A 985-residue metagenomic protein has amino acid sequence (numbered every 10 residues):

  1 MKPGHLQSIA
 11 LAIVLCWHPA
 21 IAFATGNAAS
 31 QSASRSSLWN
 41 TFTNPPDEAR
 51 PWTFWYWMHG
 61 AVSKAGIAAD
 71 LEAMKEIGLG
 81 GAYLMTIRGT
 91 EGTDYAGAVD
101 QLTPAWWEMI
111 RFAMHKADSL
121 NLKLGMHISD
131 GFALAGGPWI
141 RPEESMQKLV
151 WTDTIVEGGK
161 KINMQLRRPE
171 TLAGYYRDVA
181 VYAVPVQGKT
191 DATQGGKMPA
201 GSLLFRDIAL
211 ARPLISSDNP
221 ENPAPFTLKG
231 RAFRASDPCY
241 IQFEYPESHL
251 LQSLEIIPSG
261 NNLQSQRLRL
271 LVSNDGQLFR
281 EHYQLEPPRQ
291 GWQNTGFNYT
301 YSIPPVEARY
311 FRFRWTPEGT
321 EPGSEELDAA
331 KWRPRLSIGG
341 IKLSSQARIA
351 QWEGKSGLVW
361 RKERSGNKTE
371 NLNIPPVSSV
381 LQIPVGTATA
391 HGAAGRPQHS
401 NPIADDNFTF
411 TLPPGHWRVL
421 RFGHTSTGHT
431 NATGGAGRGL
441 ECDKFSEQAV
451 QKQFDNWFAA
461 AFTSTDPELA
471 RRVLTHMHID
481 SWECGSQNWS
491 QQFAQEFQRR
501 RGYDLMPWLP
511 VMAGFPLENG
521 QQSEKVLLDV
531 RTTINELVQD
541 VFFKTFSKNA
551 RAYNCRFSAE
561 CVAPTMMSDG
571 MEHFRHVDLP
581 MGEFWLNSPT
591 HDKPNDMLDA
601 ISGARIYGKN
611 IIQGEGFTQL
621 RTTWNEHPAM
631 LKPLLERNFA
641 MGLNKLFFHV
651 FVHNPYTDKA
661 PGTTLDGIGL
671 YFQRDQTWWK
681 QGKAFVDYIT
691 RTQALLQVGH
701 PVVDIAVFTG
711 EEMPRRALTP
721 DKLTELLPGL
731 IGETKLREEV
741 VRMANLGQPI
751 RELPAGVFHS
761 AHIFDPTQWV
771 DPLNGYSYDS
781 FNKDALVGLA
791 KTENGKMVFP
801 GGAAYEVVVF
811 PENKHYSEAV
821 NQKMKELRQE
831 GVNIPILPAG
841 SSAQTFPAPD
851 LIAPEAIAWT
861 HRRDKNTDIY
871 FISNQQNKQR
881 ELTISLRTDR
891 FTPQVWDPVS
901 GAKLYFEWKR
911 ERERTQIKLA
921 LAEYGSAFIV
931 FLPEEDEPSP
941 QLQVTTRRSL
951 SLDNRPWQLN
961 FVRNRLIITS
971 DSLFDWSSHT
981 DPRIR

Functional and structural regions predicted by a protein language model:
S8-H18: Bacterial N-terminal signal peptides
A22-S30: Boundary at the C-terminal end of the N-terminal hydrophobic targeting segment
S34-G81: Mature N-terminal segment immediately following signal peptide/propeptide cleavage in secreted/periplasmic
D47-Y56, R88-Y95, G428-C442: Acidic/histidine-rich, surface-exposed loop or edge segments in extracytoplasmic proteins
Q101-W139, K148-F205, P246, L250-S253 (+10 more regions): Carbohydrate-binding surfaces of carbohydrate-active enzymes
P220-E281, F297-L372, S481: Aromatic, loop-rich ligand-recognition surfaces of beta-strand-rich domains
L228-P238, R289-T295, P849-A853, Q875 (+1 more regions): Extracellular beta-rich ligand/substrate-recognition surface
P413-K444, M571-S588: Aromatic- and acid-rich polysaccharide-binding/catalytic face of secreted or lumenal carbohydrate-active enzymes
